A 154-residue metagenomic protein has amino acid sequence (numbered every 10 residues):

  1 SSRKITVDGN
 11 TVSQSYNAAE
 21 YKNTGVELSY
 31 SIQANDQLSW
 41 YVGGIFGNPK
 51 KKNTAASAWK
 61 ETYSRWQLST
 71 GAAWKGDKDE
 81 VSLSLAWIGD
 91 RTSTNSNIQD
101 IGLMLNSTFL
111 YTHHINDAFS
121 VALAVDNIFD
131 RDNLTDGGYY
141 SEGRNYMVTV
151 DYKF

Functional and structural regions predicted by a protein language model:
S1-V7, N48-A55, D90-S96, D130-D136: Outer-membrane beta-barrel proteins
R3-Q14, S57-S64, G89, I98-G102 (+1 more regions): Flexible, surface-exposed loop regions and adjacent strand-edge segments of Gram-negative outer-membrane beta-barrel
T6, A19-K22, F129, Y140-S141: Generic, ordered loop/turn and secondary-structure boundary motif
N10, S15-S93, H114, A118-S120: Gram-negative outer-membrane beta-barrel transporters
Y16-N17, N97, N127: Asparagine-centered polar/low-complexity signal
N23, M104-N106: A broad, structural micro-motif
W87-T94, G102, F109-F154: C-terminal beta-signal and adjacent terminal beta-strands/loops of Gram-negative outer-membrane beta-barrel proteins
